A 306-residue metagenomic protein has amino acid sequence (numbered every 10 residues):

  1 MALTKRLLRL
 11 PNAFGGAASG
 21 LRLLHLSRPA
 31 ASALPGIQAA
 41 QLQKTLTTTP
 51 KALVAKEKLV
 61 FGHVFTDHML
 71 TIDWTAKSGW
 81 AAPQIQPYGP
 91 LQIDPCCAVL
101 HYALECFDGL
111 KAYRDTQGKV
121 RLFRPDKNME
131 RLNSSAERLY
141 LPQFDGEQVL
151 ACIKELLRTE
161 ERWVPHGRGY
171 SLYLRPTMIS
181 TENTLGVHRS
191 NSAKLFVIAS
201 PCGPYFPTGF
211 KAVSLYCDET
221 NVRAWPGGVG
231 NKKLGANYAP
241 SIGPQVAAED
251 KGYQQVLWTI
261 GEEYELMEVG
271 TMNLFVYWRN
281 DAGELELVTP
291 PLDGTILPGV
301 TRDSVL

Functional and structural regions predicted by a protein language model:
A2-L10, F14, G20-L156, T184-L306: Helix-start/capping segments and mature chain N-termini
T159-S192, G203: Non-catalytic, conformational "gating/processing" segments within enzyme and secreted inhibitor domains
